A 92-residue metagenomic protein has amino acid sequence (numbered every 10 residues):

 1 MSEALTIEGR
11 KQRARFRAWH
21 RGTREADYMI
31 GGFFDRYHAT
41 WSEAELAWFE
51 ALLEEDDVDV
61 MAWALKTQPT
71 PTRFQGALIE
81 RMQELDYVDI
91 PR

Functional and structural regions predicted by a protein language model:
S2-R92: Positively charged, polar, low-complexity stretches
